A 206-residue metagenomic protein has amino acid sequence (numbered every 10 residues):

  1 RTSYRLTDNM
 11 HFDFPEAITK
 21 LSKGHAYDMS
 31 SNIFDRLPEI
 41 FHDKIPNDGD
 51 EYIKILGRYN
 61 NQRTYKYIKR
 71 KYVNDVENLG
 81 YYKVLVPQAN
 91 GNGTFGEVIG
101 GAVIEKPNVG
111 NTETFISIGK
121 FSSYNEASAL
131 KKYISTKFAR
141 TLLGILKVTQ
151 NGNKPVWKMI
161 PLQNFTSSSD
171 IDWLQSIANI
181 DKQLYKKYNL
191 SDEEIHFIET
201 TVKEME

Functional and structural regions predicted by a protein language model:
R1-T112, G119-I171, Q175-D192: C-terminal substrate-recognition regions of SAM-dependent nucleic acid methyltransferases
E193-E206: Short, amphipathic C-terminal "tail helix"
